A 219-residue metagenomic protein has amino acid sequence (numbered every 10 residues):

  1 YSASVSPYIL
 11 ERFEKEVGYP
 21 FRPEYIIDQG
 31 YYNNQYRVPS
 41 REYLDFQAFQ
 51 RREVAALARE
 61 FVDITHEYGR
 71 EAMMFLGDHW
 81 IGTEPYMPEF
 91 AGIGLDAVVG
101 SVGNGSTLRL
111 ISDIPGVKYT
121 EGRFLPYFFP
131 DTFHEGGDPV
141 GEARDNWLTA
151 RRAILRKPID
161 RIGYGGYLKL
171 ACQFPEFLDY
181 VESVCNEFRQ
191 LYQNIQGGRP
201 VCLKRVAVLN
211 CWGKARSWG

Functional and structural regions predicted by a protein language model:
Y1-L95, S101-L110: Polysaccharide-binding and catalytic clefts of secreted carbohydrate-active enzymes
H66-Y68, D78, N104-F128, T132-G219: Carbohydrate-binding surfaces of carbohydrate-active enzymes
